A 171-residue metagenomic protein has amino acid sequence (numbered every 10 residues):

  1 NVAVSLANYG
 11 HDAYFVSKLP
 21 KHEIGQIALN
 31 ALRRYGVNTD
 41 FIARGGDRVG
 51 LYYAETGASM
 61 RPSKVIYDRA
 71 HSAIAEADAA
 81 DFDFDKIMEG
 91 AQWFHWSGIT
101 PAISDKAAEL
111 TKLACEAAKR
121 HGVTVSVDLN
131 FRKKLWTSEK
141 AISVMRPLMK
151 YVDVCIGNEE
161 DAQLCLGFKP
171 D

Functional and structural regions predicted by a protein language model:
N1-P62, A70-S72: Substrate-binding N-lobe of the ribokinase-like
A31-R33, T39, G57-D171: Ribokinase/PfkB-type carbohydrate-kinase core domain
